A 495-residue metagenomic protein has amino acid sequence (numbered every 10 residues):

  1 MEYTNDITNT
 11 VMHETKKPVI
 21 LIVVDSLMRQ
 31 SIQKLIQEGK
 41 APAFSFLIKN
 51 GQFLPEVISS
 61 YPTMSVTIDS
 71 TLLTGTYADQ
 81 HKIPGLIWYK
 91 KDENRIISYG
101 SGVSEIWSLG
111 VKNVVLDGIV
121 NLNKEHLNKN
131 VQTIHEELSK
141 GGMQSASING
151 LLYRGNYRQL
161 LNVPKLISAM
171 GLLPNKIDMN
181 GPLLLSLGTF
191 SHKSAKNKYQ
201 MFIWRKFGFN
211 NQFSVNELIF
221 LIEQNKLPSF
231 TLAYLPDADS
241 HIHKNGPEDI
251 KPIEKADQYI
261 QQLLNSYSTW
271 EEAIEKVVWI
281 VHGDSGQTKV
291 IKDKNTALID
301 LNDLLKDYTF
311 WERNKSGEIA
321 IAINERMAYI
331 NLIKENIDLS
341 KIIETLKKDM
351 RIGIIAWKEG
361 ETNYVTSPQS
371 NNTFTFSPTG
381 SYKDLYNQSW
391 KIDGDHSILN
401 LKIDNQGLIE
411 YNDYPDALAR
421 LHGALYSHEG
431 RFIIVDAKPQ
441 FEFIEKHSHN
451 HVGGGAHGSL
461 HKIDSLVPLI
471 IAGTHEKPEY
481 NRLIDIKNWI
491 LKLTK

Functional and structural regions predicted by a protein language model:
E2-F53, T63: Active-site-proximal N-terminal segment of extracellular/periplasmic enzymes that hydrolyze or transfer
V23, E56-V57, Q144-G150, F230-Y234 (+3 more regions): A structural signal for short, well-ordered beta-strand segments and their strand-loop junctions that often border
D25-S26, G283-G286, P439: Active-site metal-binding loops of divalent metal-dependent hydrolases
Q33-I87, Q144-A146: Short, structured active-site-proximal loop/turn typified by the sulfatase FGly-forming signature C/S-X-P-X-R
T76-Y77, K82-H243, L385-N387, G394-Y411 (+1 more regions): His/Asp/Glu-rich, glycine-adjacent segments that coordinate divalent cations and/or stabilize oxyanion chemistry on
V131-Q132, G317-K477, I486-K487: Active-site neighborhoods of enzymes that stabilize oxyanions during catalysis
H243-D257: Active-site-proximal segments of metal-dependent phosphoesterases and phosphodiesterases across multiple
K255-D300, I490: Metal-dependent active-site segment of extracytoplasmic phospho-/sulfohydrolases and closely related
